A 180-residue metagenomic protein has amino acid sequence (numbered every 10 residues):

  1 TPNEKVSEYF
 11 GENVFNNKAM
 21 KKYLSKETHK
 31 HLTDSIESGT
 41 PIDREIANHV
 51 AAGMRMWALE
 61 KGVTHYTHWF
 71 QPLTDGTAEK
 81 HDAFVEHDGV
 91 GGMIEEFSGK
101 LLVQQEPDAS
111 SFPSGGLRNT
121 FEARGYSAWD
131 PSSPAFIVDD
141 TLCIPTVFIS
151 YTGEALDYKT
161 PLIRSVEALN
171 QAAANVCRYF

Functional and structural regions predicted by a protein language model:
P2-G99, V103-F121: Histidine/acidic residue-rich metal-binding segments in metalloenzymes
S127-F180: Glycine-rich, acidic/polar active-site loops that bind/position phosphate-bearing ligands
